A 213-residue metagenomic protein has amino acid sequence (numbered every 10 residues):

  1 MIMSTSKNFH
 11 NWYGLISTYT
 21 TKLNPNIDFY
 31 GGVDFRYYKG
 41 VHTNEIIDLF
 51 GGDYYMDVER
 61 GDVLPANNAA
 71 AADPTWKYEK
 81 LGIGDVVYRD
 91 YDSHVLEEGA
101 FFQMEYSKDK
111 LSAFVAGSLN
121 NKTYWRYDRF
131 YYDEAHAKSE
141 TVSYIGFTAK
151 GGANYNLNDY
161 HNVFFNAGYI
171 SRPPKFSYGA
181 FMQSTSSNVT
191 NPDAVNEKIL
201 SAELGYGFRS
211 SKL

Functional and structural regions predicted by a protein language model:
M1-Y131, N154-N156: Face-selective signature of the C-terminal outer-membrane beta-barrel domain
K7, D92, S139-T141, A194: Residue-level "hotspot" positions that anchor or transmit function at local structural transition points
H10-I16, V95-F101, Y144-K150, N162 (+2 more regions): Transmembrane beta-barrel architecture of outer-membrane proteins
N121-F130, T141, Y155-S201: Surface-exposed extracellular loop regions of Gram-negative outer-membrane beta-barrel proteins, predominantly
A135-H136, S186: Nucleotide-sugar donor phosphate/pyrophosphate-binding loop at the beta->alpha transition of glycosyltransferases
F208-L213: Short, intrinsically disordered, charge-balanced linker/junction segments flanking boundaries in proteins
